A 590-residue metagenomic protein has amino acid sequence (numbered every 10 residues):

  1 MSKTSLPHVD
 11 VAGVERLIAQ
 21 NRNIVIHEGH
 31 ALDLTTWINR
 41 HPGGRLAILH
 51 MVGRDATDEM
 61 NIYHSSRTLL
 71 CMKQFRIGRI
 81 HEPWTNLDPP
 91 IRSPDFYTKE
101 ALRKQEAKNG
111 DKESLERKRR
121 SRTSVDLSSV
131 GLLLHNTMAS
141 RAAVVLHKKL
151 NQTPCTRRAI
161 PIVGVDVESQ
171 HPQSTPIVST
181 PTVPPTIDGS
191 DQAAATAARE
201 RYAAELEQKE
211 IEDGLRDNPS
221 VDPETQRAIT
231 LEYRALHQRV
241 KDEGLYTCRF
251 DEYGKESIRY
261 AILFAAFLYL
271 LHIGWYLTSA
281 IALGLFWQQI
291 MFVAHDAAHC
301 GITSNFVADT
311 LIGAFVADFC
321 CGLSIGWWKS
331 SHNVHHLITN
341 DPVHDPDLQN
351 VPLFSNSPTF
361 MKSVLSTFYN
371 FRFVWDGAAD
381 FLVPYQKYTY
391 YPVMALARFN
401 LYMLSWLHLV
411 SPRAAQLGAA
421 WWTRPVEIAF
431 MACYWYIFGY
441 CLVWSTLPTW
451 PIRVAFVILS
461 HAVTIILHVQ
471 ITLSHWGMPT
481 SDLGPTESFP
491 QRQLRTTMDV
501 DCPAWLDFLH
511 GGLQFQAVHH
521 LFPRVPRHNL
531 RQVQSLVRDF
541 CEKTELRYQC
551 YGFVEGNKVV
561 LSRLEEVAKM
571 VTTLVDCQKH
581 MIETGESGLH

Functional and structural regions predicted by a protein language model:
M1-G214, N218-V221, A228-L231, R239: B-type heme-binding environments
L69, E427, F456, S460-L509: Catalytic lobes of large eukaryotic enzymes
M72, F250-I290, A317-G322, P384-L401 (+1 more regions): Alpha-helical bilayer-embedded segments of polytopic membrane proteins, i.e., transmembrane/intramembrane helices
N218-R239, E252, V393-Y402: Short, charged cytosolic
A228-Y246, A261, V364-F371: Membrane-proximal N-terminal segments immediately preceding the first transmembrane helix
D242-D251, R372-V383, A414-V426: Juxtamembrane membrane-interface segments at transmembrane-helix boundaries in membrane proteins
A282-Q416, S481-V571: Membrane-embedded catalytic scaffold of the fatty acid hydroxylase/desaturase
K569-H590: C-terminal helix/juxtamembrane-tail motif
